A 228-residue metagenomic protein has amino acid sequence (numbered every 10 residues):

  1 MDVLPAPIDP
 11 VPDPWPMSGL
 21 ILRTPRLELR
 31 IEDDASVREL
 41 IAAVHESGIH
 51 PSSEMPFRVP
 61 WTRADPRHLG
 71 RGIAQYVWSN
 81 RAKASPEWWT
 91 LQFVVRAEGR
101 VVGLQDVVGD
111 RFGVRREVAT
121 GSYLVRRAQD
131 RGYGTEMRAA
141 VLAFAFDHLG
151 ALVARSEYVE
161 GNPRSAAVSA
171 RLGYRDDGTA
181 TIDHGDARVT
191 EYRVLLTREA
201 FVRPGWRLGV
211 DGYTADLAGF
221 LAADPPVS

Functional and structural regions predicted by a protein language model:
M1-R127, F144, I182-S228: GNAT-family acyltransferases
G48, L149, L172-G173: Structural motif
S122-L124, D130-A145, A167, R171: Conserved acetyl-CoA-binding loop-helix of GNAT-fold acetyltransferases
D147-E157: Conserved GNAT acetyl-CoA-binding A-motif
S156-A166: Conserved beta-strand-loop-alpha-helix junction that forms the acyl-donor binding cleft
E157, A180-I182: Short, Lys/Arg-rich nucleic-acid/phosphate-binding segment
A170-A180: Conserved acetyl-CoA-binding loop of GNAT-fold acetyltransferases
